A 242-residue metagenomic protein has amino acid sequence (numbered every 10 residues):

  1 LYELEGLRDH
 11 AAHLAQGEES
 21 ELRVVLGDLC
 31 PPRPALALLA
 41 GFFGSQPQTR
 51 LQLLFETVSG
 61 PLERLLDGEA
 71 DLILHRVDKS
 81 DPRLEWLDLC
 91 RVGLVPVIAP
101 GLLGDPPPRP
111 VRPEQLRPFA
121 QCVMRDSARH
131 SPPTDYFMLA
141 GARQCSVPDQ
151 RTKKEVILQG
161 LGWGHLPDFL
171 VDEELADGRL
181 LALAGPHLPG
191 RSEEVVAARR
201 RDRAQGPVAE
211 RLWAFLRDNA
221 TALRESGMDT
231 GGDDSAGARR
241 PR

Functional and structural regions predicted by a protein language model:
L1-Q16, R217-D218: Alpha-helical "hinge/linker" immediately C-terminal to small N-terminal DNA-binding modules
H10-A11, P34-S45, R211, F215-L223: Generic non-transmembrane alpha-helical segments
E19-P82, G232-D234: Central regulatory/effector-binding core of bacterial HTH transcription factors
E21-V25, I73, V97, C122 (+2 more regions): Short, well-ordered beta-strand segments
G27, R76, L166-P167, V208: Replace "coordinates the UDP/GDP/TDP-sugar" with "coordinates nucleotide-activated sugar donors
P32, Q205, L223-G227: N-terminal regulatory/sensing modules of transcriptional regulators
E63, P82-L161, L166-R191, E210 (+2 more regions): C-terminal regulatory
A198-G206: Short, flexible active-site recognition loops that position polar ligands and cofactors
